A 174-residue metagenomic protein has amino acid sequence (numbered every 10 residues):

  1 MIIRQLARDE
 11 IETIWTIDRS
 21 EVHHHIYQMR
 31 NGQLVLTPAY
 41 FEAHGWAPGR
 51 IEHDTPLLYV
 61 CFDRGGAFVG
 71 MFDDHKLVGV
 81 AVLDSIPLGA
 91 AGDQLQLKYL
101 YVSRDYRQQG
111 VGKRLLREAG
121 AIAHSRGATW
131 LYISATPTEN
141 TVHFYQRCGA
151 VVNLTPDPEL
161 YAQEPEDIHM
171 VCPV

Functional and structural regions predicted by a protein language model:
R8, T16-D93, K98, S103-R104 (+2 more regions): Acetyl-CoA-dependent GNAT
Y99-V102, Q108-A121, Q146-R147: Conserved acetyl-CoA-binding loop-helix of GNAT-fold acetyltransferases
A123-T136: Conserved GNAT acetyl-CoA-binding A-motif
R126, R147-C148: Structural motif
S134-T138, C148, T155-V174: C-terminal "cap" of GNAT-fold acetyltransferases
T141: Helix-turn-helix
